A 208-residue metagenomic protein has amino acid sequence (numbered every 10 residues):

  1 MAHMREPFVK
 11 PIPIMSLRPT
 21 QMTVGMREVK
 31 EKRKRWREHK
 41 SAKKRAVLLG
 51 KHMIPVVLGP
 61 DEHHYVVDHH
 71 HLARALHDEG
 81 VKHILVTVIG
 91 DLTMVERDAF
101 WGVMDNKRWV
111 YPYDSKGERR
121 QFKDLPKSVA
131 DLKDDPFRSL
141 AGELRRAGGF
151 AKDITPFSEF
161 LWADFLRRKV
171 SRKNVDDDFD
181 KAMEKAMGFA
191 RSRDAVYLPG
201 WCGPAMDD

Functional and structural regions predicted by a protein language model:
A2-V47, K51-L58, H63, H77-D208: Surface-exposed, charge/polar-rich loops and edge strands
Y65-D68: Short hydrophobic beta-strand that contains or immediately precedes a catalytic carboxylate
